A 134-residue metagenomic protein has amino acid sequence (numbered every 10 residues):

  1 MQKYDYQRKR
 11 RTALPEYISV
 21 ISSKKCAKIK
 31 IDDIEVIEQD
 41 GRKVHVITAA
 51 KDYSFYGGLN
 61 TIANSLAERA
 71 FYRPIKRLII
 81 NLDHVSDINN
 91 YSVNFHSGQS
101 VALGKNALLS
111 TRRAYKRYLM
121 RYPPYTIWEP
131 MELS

Functional and structural regions predicted by a protein language model:
M1-R8, Y125-S134: N-terminal regulatory/sensing modules of transcriptional regulators
Q2-A102: Conserved binding/recognition cores within well-folded domains
F95, Q99-R117: C-terminal structural segments of small proteins and small subunits
S110-W128, E132: C-terminal output/interaction extensions
